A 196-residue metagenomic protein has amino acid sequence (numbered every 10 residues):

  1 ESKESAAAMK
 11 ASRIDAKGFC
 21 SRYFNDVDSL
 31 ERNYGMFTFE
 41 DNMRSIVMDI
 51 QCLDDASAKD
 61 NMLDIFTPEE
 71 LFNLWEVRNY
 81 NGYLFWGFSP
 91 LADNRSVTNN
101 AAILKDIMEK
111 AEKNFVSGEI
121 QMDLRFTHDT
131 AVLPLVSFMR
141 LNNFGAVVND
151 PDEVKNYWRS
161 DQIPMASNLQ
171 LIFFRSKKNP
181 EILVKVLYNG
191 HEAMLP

Functional and structural regions predicted by a protein language model:
E1-P196: Signature for phosphate-centric chemistry
